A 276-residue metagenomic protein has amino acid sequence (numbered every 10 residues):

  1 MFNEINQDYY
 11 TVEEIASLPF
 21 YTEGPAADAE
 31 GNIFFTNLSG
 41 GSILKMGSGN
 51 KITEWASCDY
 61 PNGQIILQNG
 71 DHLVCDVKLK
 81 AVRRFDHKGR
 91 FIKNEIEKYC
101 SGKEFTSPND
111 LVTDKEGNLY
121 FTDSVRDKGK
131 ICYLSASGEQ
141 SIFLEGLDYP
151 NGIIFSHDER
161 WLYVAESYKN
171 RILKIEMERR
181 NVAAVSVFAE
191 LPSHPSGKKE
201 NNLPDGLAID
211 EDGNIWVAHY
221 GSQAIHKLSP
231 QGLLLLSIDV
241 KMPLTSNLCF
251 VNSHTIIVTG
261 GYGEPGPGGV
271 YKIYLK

Functional and structural regions predicted by a protein language model:
M1-Y10, E30-G31, G40, D123: Blade/loop signatures of beta-propeller domains
T11-A16, N50-A56, I92-G102, E139-E145 (+2 more regions): A short beta-strand motif characteristic of beta-propeller blades
A16-E30, S57-D76, K80-A81, C100-L119 (+5 more regions): Beta-rich, blade/repeat-based domains predominating in secreted/periplasmic proteins but also intracellular
F34-T53: Beta-propeller domains
L38, V77, N118, S124-R126 (+4 more regions): Short loop/turn segments immediately following the C-termini of beta-strands
S42-L44, A81-R83, G129-C132, R171-L173 (+2 more regions): A short loop-to-beta-strand structural motif that recurs across blades of beta-propeller domains
T122, I154, Y163-E166, I172-I175 (+2 more regions): Short, conserved beta-strand edge motifs with alternating hydrophobic and charged residues
I175-N181, I273-K276: Short loop/turn segments immediately following beta-strands, especially the blade-tip and inter-blade linker loops
